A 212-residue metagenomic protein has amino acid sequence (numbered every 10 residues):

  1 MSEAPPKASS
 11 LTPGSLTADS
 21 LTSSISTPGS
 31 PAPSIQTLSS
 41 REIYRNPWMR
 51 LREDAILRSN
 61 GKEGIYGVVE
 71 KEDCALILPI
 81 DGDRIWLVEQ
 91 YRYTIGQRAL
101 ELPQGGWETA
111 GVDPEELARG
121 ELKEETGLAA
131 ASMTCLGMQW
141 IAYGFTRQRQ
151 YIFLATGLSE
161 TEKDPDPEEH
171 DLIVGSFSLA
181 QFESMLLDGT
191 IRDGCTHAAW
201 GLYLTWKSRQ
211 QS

Functional and structural regions predicted by a protein language model:
M1-P33: Intrinsically disordered, low-complexity terminal tails and inter-domain linkers enriched for S/T/G/P/D/E
S2-E3, I35, R98, Q139 (+4 more regions): Nudix hydrolase/Nudix homology domain
E3-P5, V69, A75-G120, E168-E169: Conserved Nudix-box catalytic region and its N-terminal flanking loop in Nudix hydrolases and closely related
I35-L76, D81: Acidic, metal-coordinating catalytic segment for phosphate/diphosphate chemistry, firing primarily on the Nudix
R50, E72, I80-G82, R92-T94 (+4 more regions): Active-site segment of metal-dependent pyrophosphate-handling enzymes, primarily the Nudix hydrolase catalytic core
L51-E53, L87, I152-L154, V174-S176: Conserved hydrophobic/aromatic beta-strand scaffold that supports enzyme active sites
S59-G61, D81-R84, Y91, G111 (+3 more regions): Short loop segments at secondary-structure junctions
I65-V69, I77-L78, G144, D164-D166 (+1 more regions): Short histidine-centered beta-strand/loop micro-motifs that create catalytic or ligand/metal-coordination sites
